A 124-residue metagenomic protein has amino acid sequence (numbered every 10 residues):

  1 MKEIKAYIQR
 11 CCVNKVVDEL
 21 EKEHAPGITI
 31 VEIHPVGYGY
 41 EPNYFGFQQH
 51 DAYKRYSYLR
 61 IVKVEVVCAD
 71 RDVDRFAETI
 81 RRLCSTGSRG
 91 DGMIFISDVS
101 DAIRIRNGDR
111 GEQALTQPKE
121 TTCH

Functional and structural regions predicted by a protein language model:
M1-H124: Positively charged, small/polar-rich N-terminal and surface patches that mediate targeting and assembly and bind
